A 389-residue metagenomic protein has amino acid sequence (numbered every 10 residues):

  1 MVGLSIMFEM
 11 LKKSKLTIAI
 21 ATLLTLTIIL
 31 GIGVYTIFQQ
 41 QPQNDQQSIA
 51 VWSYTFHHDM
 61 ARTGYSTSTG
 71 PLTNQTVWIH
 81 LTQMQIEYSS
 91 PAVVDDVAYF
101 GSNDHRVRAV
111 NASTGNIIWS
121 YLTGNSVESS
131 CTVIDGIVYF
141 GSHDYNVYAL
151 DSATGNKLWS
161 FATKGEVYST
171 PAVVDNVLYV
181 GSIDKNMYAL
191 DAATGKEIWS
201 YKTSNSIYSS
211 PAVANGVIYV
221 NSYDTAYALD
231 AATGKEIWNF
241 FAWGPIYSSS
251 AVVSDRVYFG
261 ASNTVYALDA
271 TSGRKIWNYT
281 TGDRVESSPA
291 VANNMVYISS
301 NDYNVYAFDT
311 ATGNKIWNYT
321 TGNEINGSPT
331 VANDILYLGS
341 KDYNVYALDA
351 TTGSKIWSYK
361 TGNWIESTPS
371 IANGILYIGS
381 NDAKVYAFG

Functional and structural regions predicted by a protein language model:
M1-T55, V147, M187, V305 (+2 more regions): Secretory targeting signatures
M1-V2, I6, I49, I79 (+13 more regions): Short hydrophobic transmembrane-like helices used for membrane targeting/insertion
V2-I6, S14, D45-Q47, V93 (+13 more regions): Generic short amphipathic/hydrophobic targeting helices enriched at N-termini, encompassing Sec-type signal peptides
G3, S14, A19-L24, I79 (+12 more regions): Low-complexity intrinsically disordered segments
L24-T25, L81-E87: Extracytoplasmic Gram-positive cell-surface binding/anchoring modules and repeats
P42-M84, N116-T123, N156-T163, K196-T203 (+4 more regions): Aromatic (tryptophan-biased) beta-strands that constitute blades/sheets of beta-rich domains
W52-H58, M84-R106, G124-V147, F161-Y188 (+6 more regions): Repeat-blade elements of multi-bladed beta-propeller folds
N111-T114, D151-T154, D191-T194, D230-G234 (+4 more regions): Short loop/turn segments that connect beta-strands within beta-propeller blades
